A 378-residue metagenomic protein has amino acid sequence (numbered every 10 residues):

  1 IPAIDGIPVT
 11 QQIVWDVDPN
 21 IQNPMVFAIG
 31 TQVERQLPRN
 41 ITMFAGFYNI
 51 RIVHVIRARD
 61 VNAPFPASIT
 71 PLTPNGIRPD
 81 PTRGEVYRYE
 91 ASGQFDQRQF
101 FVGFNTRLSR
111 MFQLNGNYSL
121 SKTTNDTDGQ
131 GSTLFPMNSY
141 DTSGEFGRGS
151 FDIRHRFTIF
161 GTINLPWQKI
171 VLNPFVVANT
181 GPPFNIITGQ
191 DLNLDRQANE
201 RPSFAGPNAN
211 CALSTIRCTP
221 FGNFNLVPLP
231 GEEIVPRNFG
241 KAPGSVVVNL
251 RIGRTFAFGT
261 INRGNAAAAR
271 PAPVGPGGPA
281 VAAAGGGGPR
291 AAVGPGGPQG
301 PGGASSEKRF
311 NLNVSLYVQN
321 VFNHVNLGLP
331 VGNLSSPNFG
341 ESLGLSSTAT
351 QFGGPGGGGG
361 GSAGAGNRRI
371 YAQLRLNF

Functional and structural regions predicted by a protein language model:
I1, D5-I7, F27: Core nucleotidyl-transferase/polymerase catalytic module
T10-V14, D18-I29, E34-F378: Short, solvent-exposed micro-motifs at the edges of structured domains
